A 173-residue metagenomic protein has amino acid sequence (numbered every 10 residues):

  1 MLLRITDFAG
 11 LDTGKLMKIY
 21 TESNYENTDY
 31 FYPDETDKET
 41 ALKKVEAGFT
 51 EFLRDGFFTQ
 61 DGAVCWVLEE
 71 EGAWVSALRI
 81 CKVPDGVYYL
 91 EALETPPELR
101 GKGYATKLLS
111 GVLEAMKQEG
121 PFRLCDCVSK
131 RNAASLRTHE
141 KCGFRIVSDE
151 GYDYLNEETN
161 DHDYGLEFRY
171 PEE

Functional and structural regions predicted by a protein language model:
D7-G10, T21-E91, P96, L109: Acetyl-CoA-dependent GNAT
L16, Y20: Hydrophobic pocket/interface hotspot
A63, D161-E167: Short hydrophobic/aromatic beta-strand or adjacent loop that forms the aromatic wall/cage of a ligand/substrate-binding
E69-E71, F168-E172: Active-site beta-strand termini and strand-to-loop segments that position acidic
L93-R100, V128-R131: A short, internal acetyl-CoA/4′-phosphopantetheine-binding micro-motif in the GNAT/acyltransferase core
T95, G101-E114, R137-K141: Conserved acetyl-CoA-binding loop-helix of GNAT-fold acetyltransferases
M116-V128: Conserved GNAT acetyl-CoA-binding A-motif
C127-V128, E140-H162: Conserved catalytic-core motifs of GNAT/GCN5-like acyltransferases
